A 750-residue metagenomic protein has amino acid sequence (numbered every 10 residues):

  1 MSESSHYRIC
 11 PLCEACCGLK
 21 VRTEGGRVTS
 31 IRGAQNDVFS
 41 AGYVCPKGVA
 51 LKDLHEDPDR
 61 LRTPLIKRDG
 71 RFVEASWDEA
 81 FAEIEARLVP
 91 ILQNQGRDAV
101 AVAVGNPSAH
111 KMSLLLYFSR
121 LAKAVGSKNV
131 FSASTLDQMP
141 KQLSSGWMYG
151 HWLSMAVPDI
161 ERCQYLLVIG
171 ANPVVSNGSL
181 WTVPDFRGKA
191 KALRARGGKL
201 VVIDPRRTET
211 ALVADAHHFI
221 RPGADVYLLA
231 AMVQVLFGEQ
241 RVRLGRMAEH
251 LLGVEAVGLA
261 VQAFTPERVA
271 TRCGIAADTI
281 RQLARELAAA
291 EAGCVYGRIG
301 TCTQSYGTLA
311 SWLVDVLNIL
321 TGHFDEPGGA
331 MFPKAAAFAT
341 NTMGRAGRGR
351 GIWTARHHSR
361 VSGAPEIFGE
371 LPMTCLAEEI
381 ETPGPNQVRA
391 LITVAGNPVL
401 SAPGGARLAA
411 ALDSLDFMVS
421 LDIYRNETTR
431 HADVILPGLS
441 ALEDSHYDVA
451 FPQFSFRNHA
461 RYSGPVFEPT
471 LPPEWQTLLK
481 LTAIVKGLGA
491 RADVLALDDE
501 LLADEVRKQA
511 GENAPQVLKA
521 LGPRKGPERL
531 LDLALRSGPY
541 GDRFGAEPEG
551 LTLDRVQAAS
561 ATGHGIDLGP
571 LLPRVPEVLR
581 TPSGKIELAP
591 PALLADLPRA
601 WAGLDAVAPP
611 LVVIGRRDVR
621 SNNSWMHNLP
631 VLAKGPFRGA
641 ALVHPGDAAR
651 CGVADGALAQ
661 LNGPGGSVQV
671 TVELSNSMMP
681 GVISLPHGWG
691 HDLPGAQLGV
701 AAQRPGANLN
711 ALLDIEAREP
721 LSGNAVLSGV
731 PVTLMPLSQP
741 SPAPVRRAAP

Functional and structural regions predicted by a protein language model:
M1-E239, A276, S362, E366 (+5 more regions): N-terminal export/assembly segments and adjacent metallocofactor-ligating motifs of anaerobic energy-metabolism
Q95-A99, V242-M247, C294, D325-F332 (+1 more regions): Flexible, glycine/charged-enriched surface loops at secondary-structure junctions
L115-K191, R196-I203, V226-A230, V316-R430 (+4 more regions): Extended redox/cofactor-interaction regions of prokaryotic respiratory oxidoreductases
A171-N172, V213-A214, F264-R268, Y296-T301 (+1 more regions): Flexible glycine/proline-enriched surface loops and loop-helix/loop-strand junctions
M232, L251-P372: Active-site phosphate/pyrophosphate-binding segments
D433: Catalytic, metal-anchored helix/loop core of enzyme active sites in primary metabolism
L442-P469, T477-L478, T482, G487: Glycine/threonine-rich phosphate-binding loop and adjacent beta-strand/alpha-helix elements that clamp
P473-R543, S624-L642, G646-P750: Long, contiguous, secondary-structure-rich segments that constitute the structural scaffold of globular domains
